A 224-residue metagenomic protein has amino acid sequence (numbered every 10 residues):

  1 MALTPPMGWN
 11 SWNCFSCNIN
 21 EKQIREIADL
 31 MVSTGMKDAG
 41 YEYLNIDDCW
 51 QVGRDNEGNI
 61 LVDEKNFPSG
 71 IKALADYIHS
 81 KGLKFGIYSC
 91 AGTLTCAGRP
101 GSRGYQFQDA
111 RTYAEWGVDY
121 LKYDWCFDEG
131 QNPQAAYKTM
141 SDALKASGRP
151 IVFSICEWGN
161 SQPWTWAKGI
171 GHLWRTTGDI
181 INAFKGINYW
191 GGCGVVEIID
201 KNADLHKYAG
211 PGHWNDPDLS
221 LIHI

Functional and structural regions predicted by a protein language model:
M1-N13, L44: N-terminal hydrophobic targeting/anchoring segments and the immediately downstream early-domain regions of hydrolases
A2-L3, K37-G40, G148-R149: Short helix-terminating capping/connector loops at secondary-structure junctions
P6, G82, P150: Extracellular structured ligand-interaction cores
F15-N20: Short, solvent-exposed loop/turn elements at domain surfaces
K22-R25: Extended, solvent-exposed regions of the mature portions of secreted/cell-surface glycoproteins
I27, M31-G130: Aromatic-lined carbohydrate-binding/catalytic grooves of carbohydrate-active enzymes
G70, Y77, S102-Y208: Active-site neighborhood of glycoside hydrolase catalytic domains
I222-I224: Conserved small/polar residues in nucleotide/adenosyl-binding loops
